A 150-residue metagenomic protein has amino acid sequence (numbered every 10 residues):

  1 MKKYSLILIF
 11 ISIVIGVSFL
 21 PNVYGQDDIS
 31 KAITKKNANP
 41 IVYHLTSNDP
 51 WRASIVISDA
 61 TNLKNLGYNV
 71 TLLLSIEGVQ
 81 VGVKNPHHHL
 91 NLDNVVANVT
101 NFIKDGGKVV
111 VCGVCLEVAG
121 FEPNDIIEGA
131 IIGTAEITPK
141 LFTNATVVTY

Functional and structural regions predicted by a protein language model:
M1-Y4: Positively charged n-region of N-terminal signal peptides that target proteins for export
L8-S18: Bacterial N-terminal signal peptides
V23-P40, L45-Y150: Secreted/extracellular ectodomain signature
